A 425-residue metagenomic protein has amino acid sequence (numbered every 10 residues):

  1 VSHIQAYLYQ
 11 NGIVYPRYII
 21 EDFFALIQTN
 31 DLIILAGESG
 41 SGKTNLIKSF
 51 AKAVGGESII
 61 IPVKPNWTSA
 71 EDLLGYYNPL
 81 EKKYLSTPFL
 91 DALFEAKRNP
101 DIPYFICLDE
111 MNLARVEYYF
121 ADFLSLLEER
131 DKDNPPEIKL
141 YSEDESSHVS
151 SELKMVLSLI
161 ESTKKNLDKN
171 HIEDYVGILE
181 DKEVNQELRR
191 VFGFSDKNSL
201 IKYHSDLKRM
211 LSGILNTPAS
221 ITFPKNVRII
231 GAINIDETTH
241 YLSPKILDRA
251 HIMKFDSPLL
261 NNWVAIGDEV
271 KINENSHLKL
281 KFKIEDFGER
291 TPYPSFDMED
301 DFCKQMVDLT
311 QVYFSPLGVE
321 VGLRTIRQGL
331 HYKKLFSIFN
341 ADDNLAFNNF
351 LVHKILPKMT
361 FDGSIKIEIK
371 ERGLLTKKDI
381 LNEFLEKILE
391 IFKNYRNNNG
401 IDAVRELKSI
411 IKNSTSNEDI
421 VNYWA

Functional and structural regions predicted by a protein language model:
V1-I284: AAA+ P-loop NTPase catalytic core and its hallmark functional loops
A265-A425: Alpha-helical lid/collar subdomain of P-loop NTPases
